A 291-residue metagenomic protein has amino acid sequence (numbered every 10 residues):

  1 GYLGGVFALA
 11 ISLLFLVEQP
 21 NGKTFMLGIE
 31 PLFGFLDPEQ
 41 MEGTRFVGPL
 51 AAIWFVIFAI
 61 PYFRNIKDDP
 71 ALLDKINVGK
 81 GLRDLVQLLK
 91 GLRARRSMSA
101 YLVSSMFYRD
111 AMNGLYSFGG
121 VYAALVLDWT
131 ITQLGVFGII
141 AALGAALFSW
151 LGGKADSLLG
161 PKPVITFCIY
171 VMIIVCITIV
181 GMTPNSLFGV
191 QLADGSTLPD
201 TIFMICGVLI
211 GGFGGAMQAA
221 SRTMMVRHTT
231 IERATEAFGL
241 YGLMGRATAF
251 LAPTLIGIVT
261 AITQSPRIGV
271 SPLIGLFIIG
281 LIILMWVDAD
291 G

Functional and structural regions predicted by a protein language model:
G1-P31, F35-F55, P61-Y62, I66 (+5 more regions): Substrate-agnostic recognition of the 12-TM MFS/MFS-like secondary transporter fold
W54-N65, M182, S271-G291: Multi-pass alpha-helical transporter architecture, strongest for 12-TM Major Facilitator/SLC carriers used
K67-L102: Juxtamembrane intracellular "pre-TM" segments in multi-pass secondary transporters
S117-L134: Short amphipathic helix-loop junctions that connect adjacent transmembrane helices in Major Facilitator Superfamily/SLC
I131-G135, I139, G239: Small-residue hotspots at the loop-to-helix junctions and early N-terminal turns of transmembrane alpha-helices
L147-P161, L187, T260: Helix-to-loop junctions at the C-terminal end of transmembrane segments in multipass secondary transporters
S157-M172: Cytoplasmic membrane-interface "Motif A"-like loop-to-helix N-cap segments of 12-TM Major Facilitator Superfamily
Y170-S196: C-terminal ends and interior cores of transmembrane alpha-helices in multi-pass membrane transporters/permeases
